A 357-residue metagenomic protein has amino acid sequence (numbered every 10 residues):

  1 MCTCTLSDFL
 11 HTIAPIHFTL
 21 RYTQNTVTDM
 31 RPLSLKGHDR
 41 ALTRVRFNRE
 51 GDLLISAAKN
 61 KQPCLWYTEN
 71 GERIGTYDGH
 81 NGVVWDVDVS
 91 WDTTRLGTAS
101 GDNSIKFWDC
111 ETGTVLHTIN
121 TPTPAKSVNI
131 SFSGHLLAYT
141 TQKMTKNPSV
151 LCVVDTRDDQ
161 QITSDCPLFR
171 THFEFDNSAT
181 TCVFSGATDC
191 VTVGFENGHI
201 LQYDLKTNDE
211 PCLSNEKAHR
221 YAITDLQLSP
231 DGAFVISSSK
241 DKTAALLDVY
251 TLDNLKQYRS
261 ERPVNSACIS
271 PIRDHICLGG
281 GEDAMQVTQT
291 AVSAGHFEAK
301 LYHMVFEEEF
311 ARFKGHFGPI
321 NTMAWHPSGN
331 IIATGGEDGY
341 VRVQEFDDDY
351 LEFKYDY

Functional and structural regions predicted by a protein language model:
C2-C4, I13, H17-R44, D52 (+4 more regions): Intrinsically disordered, low-complexity acidic/Ser/Thr/Pro-rich linker and tail segments in large eukaryotic scaffolds
R21-T23, P124-A125, E261-N265, S270-T322 (+2 more regions): Terminal intrinsically disordered, low-complexity extensions flanking WD-repeat/beta-propeller proteins
R31-G37, A57, R73-G79, V115-T121 (+5 more regions): Short C-terminal beta-strands that terminate individual repeats in beta-propeller domains, predominantly WD40 blades
R40-R46, G82-V89, P124-I130, D176-F184 (+3 more regions): Canonical WD40 repeat/beta-propeller blade segments in eukaryotic WD-repeat proteins
E50, S56-N60, T98-D102, S133 (+6 more regions): Conserved strand-to-loop turn within each blade of WD40 beta-propeller repeats
E50-D52, D92-T94, S133-H135, A187-D189 (+3 more regions): Short coil/turn segments that connect the beta-strands within blades of beta-propeller domains
P63-Y67, I105-W108, P148-T156, I200-D204 (+4 more regions): WD40-repeat beta-propellers
I119-Y221, D225: Solenoidal tandem-repeat scaffolds enriched in leucines and small polar residues
